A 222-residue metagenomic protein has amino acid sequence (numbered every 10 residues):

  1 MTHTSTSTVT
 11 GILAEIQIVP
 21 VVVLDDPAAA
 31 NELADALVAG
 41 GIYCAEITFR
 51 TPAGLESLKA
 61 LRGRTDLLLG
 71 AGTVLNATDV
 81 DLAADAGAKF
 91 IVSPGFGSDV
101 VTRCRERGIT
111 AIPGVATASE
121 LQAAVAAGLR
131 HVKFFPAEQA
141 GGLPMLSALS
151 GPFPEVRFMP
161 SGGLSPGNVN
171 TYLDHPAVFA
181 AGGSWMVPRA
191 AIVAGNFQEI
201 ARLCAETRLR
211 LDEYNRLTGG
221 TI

Functional and structural regions predicted by a protein language model:
M1-K89, E106, P166, D174 (+1 more regions): Conserved N-terminal beta1-alpha1 strand-loop-helix module at the mouth
V23-D26, A71-A77, S93-G97, P113-A118 (+2 more regions): Glycine-rich beta-to-alpha transition loops that act as phosphate-gripper elements at the mouths of alpha/beta enzyme
E46, G70, V92, I112 (+2 more regions): Conserved beta-strand positions in the central sheet of alpha/beta enzyme cores
E56-S57, T78-D79, D99-V100, S119-E120 (+2 more regions): Short acidic active-site motifs
R64-L67, G108-T110, F153-V156: Short acidic, glycine/proline-enriched helix-loop-strand junctions
P94-V100, K133-L143, A177-E199: Glycine-rich phosphate-binding active-site loops on the catalytic face of alpha/beta enzymes
G97-H131, F135-A140: Histidine/lysine/aspartate-rich catalytic loop segments that bind and position anionic ligands
A123, Q139, P144-G162: Shared catalytic-loop signature of beta/alpha-barrel
